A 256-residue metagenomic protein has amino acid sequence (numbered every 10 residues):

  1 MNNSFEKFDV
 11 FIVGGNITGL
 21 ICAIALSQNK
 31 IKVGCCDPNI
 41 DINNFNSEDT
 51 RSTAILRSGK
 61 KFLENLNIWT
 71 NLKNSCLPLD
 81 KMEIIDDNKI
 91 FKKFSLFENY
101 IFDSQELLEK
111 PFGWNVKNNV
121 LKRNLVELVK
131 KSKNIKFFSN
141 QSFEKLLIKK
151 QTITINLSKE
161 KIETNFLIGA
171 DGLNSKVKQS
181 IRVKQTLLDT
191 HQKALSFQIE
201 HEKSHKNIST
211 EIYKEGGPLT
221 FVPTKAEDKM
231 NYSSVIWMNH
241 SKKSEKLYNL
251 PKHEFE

Functional and structural regions predicted by a protein language model:
N2-T18, G34: Beta1/beta-strand and adjacent pyrophosphate-binding region of the FAD-binding site in flavoprotein oxidoreductases
F5, E64, C76-S180, L188-K193: Conserved N-terminal helical subregion
F11-V13, A25-R51: Glycine-rich FAD pyrophosphate-binding loop
T18, D41, N174: Conserved Rossmann-like nucleotide-cofactor binding loop
C22-I31, F62, S132: A short, Lys/Arg-enriched amphipathic alpha-helix followed by its capping loop at the start of a domain
S47-K89: N-terminal FAD cofactor-binding segment of flavoenzymes
N174-T210, G217, N239-S241: Central beta-strand plus flanking loop segment that forms part of the substrate or channel wall within the catalytic
G216-E256: Conserved FAD/dinucleotide-binding core of flavoprotein oxidoreductases
